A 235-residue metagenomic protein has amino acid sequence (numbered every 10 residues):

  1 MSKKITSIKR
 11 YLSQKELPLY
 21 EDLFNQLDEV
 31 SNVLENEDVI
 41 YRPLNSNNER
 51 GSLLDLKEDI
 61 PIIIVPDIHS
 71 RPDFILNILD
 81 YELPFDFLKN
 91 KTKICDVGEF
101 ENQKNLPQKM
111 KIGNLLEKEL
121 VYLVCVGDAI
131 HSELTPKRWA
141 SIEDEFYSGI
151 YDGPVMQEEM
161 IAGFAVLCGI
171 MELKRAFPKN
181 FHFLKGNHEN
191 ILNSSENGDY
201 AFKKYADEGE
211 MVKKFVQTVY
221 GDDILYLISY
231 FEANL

Functional and structural regions predicted by a protein language model:
M1-L235: Feature recognizes metal-dependent phosphohydrolase scaffolds
